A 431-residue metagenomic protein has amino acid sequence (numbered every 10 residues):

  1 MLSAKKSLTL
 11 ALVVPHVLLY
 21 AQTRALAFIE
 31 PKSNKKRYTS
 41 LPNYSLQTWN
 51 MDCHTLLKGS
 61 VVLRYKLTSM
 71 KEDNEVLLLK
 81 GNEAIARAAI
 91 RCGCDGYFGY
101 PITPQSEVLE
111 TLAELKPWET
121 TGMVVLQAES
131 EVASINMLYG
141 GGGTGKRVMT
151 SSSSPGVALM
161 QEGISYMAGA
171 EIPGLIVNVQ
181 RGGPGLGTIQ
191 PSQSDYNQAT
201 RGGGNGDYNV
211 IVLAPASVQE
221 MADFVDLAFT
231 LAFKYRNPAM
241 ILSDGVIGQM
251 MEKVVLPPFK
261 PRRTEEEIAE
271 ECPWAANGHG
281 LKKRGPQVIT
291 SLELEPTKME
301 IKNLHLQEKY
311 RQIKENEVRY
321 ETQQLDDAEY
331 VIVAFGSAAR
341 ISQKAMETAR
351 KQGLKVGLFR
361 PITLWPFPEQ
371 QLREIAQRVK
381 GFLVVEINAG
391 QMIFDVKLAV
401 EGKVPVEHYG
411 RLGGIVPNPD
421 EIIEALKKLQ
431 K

Functional and structural regions predicted by a protein language model:
K80-A84, Q307-Y330, Q343: Glycine-/acidic-rich phosphate or pyrophosphate-binding loops and their flanking alpha/beta elements
E107-R201, I211-F233: Thiamine diphosphate
V210-E267, G381, E421-K431: Structural signature of the thiamine diphosphate
R236-T322: Conformationally flexible catalytic loops at phosphate/diphosphate-handling active centers
S342-I375: Generic long, charged, amphipathic alpha-helical segments
E386-K431: Peripheral docking tails and interdomain loops at the edges of cofactor- or intermediate-handling domains
